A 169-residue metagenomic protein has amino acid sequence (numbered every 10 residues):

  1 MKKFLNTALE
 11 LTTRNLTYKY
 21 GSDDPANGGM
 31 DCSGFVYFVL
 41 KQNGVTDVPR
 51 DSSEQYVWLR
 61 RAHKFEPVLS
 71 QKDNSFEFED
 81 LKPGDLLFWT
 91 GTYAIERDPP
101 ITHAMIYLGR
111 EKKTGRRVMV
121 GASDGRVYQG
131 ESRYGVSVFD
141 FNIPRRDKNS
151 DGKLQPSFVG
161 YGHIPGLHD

Functional and structural regions predicted by a protein language model:
M1-H63, L69-Q71, T92-A94, P99-T102 (+2 more regions): N-terminal capping segments
F76, Y93-D169: Aromatic- and glycine-rich peptidoglycan recognition patches
K82-D85: Structural motif
